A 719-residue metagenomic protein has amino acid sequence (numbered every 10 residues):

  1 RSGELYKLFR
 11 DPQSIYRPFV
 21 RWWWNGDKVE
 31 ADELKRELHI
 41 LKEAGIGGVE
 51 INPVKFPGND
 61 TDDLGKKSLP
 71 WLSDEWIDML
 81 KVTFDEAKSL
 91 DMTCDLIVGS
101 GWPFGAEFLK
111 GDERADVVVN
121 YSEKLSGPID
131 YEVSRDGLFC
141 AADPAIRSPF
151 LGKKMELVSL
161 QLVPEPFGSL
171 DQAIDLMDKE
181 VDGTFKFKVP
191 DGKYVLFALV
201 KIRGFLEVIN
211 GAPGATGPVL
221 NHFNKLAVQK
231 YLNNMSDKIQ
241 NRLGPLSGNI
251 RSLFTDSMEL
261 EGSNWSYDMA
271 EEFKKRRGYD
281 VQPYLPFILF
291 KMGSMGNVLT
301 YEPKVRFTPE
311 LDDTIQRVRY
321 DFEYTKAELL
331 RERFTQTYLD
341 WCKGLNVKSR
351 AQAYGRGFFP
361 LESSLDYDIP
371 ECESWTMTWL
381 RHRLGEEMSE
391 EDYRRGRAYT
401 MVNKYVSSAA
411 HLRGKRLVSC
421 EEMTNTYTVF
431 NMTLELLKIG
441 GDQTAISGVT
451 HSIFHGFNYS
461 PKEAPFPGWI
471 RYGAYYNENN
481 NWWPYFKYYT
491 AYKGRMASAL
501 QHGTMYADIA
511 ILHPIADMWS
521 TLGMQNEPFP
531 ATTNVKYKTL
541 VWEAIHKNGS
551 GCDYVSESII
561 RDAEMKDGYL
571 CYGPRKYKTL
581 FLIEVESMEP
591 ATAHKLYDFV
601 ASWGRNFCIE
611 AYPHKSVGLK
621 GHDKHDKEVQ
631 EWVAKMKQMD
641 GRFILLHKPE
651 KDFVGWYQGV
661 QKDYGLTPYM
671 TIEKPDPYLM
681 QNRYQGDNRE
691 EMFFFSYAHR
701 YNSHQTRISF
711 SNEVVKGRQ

Functional and structural regions predicted by a protein language model:
R1-I15: N-terminal carbohydrate-binding accessory modules
E4-L8, L38, K42, D182 (+1 more regions): N-terminal regions that are enriched for targeting/export leaders and immediately downstream pro/stem segments
F19, L34-K35, G48, W71-W102 (+5 more regions): Carbohydrate-binding surfaces of carbohydrate-active enzymes
V20, D27-L64: N-terminal cofactor/phosphate-binding cores enriched in small/glycine residues, especially glycine-rich loops such as
W23-D27, L69-W71, G217-H222, T325-K326: Second-shell loop/turn segments in exported
E30, L220-N233, A398-Y399, Y485-Y489: Phosphate/oxyanion-binding active-site loops and adjacent basic polyanion-contact surfaces
V54-D178, F187-V189, L196, V208-I209 (+1 more regions): Acidic/aromatic-lined carbohydrate-recognition and catalytic surfaces of CAZymes acting on diverse glycans
D143-A215, L285-E328, S407, H411: Alpha-amylase-like alpha-glycosidases and glucanotransferases acting on alpha-linked glucans and related
